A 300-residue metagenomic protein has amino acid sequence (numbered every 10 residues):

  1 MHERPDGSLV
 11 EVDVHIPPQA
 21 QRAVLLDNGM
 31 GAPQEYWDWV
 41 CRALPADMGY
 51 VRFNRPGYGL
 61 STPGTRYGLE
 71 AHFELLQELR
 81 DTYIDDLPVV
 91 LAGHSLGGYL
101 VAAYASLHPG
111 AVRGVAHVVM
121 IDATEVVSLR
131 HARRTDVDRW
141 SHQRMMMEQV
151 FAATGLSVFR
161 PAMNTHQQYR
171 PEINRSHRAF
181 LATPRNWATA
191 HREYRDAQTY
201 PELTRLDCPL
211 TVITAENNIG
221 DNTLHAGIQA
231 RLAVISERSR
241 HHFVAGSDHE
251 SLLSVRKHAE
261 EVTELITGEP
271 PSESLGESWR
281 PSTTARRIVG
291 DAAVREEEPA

Functional and structural regions predicted by a protein language model:
D13-L60: Conserved HGGG/HGGXW glycine-rich cap/lid loop of the alpha/beta-hydrolase fold
R52-A92, H108: Active-site loop/oxyanion-hole signature of alpha/beta-hydrolase fold enzymes
G93-G97, V101: Gly/Ala-rich beta-loop-alpha elbow adjacent to hydrolase catalytic centers
V118-F151: Flexible "cap/lid" loop of the alpha/beta hydrolase fold
R130, A152-R205: Conserved alpha/beta-hydrolase catalytic His-Asp/Glu region
A179-F243: Conserved serine/cysteine hydrolase catalytic core
A245-S251: Histidine-bearing beta->alpha loop at or near hydrolase active sites
L252-G268: Post-His helix in hydrolase/transferase enzymes
